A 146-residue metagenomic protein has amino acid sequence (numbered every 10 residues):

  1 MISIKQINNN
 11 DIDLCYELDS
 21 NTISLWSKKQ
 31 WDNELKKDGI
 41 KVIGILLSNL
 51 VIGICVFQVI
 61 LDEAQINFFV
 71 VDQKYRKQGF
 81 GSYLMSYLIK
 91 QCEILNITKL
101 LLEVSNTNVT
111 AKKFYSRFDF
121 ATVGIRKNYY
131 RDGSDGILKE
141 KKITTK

Functional and structural regions predicted by a protein language model:
I2, N9-K74, M85-Y87, Q91 (+2 more regions): Acetyl-CoA-dependent GNAT
N33, N49, N106, Y129-Y130: Conserved beta-strand edge residues that scaffold enzyme active sites
D72-Q78, N106-N108: Active-site acidic-Proline motif in GNAT/NAT acetyltransferases
G81, M85, T107-A111, N128-G133: Short glycine/proline-centered loop/turn elements that form peptide/ligand docking sites
L101-E103, S116, A121-I137: Conserved catalytic-core motifs of GNAT/GCN5-like acyltransferases
D135-K146: Terminal substrate-recognition subdomain of acyl/acetyltransferases
